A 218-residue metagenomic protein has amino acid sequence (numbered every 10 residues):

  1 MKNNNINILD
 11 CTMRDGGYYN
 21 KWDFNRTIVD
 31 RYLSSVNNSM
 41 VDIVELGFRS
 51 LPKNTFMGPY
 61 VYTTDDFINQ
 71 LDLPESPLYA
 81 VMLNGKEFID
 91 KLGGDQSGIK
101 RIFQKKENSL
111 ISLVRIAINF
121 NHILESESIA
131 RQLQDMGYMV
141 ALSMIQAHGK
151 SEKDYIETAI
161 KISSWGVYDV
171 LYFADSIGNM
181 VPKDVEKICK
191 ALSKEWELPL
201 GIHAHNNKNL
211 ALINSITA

Functional and structural regions predicted by a protein language model:
M1-K21, E75-L78, G85, S109 (+2 more regions): N-terminal small/glycine-rich loop or linker at the start of catalytic domains across soluble metabolic enzymes
N3-G47, P52-M57, V61-L73: Conserved N-terminal beta1-alpha1 strand-loop-helix module at the mouth
S34, R131, I160, K190 (+1 more regions): Alpha-helical segments flanking ligand/cofactor-binding loops in enzyme cores
V41, I111, V167-Y168, E197: A structural motif
I43, F48-K161: Active-site beta->alpha loop and helix N-cap motifs at the rims of alpha/beta catalytic domains
S112-H122, S143-A147, D169-M180, G201-H205: Catalytic beta/alpha-barrel core
I156-S176, W196: Conserved C-terminal portion of the radical SAM core fold that forms the substrate/S-adenosylmethionine-binding
F173-A218: Catalytic alpha/beta core domains of metabolic enzymes, predominantly
